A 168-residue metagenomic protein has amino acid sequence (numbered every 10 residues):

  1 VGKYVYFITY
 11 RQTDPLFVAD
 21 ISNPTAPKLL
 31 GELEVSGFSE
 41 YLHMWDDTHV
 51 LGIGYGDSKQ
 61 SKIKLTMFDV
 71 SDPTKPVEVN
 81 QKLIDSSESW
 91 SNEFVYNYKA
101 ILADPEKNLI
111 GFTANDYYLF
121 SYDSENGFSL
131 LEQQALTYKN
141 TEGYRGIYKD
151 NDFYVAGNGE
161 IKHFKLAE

Functional and structural regions predicted by a protein language model:
V1-E168: Feature marking well-ordered beta-strand scaffolds used for ligand recognition
